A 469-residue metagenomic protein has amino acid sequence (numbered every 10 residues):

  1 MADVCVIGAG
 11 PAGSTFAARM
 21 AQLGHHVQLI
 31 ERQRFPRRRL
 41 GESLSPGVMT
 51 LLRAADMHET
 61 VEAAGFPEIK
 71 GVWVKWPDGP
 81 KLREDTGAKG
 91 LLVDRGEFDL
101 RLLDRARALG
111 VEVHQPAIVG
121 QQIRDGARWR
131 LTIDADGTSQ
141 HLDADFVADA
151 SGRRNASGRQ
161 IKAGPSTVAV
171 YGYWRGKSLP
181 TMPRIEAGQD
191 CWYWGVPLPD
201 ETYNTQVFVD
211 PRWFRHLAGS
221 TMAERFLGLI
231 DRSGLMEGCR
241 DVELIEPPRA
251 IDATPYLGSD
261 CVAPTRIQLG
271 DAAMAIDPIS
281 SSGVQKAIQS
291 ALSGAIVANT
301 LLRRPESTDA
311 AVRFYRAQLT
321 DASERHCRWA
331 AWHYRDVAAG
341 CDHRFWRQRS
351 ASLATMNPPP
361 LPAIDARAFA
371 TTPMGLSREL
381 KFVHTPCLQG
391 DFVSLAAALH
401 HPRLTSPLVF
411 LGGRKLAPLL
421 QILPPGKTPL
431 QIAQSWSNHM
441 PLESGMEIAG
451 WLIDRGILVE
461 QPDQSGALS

Functional and structural regions predicted by a protein language model:
M1-G10: Beta1/beta-strand and adjacent pyrophosphate-binding region of the FAD-binding site in flavoprotein oxidoreductases
A21-L40: Glycine-rich FAD pyrophosphate-binding loop
R38-V72: N-terminal FAD cofactor-binding segment of flavoenzymes
D85-D104, R215-S220: Short beta-strand to alpha-helix junction loop
R105-M236: Predominantly flavin-linked oxidoreductase catalytic cores and closely associated redox partners
G219-V297, L301-A331, R335-A339: FAD/FMN-dependent oxidoreductases across multiple families
L353-I422, M446-I453, V459-S469: Acidic, low-complexity/disordered tracts enriched in E/D and polar residues
L420-Q431: Short capping segments at the starts of secondary-structure elements
